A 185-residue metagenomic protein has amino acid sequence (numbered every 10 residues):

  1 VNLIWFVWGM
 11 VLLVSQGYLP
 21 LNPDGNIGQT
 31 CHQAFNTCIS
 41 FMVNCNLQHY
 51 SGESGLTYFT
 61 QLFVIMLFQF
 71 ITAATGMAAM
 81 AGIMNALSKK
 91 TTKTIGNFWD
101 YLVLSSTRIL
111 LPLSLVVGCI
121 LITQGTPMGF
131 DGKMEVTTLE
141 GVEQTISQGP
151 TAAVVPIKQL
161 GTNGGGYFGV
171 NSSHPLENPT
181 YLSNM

Functional and structural regions predicted by a protein language model:
V1-V11, N36-C45: A generic, lipid-embedded transmembrane alpha helix
N2, G28, Q69-A73: Short gly/ser-rich anion-binding loops that grip negatively charged ligand groups
N2-I27, I109-G129, V142-Q144: Hydrophobic alpha-helical membrane-insertion segments
P20-Q61, M128-M185: P-loop potassium selectivity filter motif centered on the GYG triad
L56-F130, H174, Y181-M185: A conserved hydrophobic secondary-structure block that centers on an alpha-helix together with its immediately flanking
